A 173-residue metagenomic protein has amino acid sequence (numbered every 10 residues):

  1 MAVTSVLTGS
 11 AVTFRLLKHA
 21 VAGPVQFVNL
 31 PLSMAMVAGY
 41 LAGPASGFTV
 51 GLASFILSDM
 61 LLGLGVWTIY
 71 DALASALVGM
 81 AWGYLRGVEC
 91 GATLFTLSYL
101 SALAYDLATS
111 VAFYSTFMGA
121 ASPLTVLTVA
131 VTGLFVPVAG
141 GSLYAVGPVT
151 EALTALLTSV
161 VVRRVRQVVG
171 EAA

Functional and structural regions predicted by a protein language model:
M1, P44-T49, V88-L94: Membrane-helix interface segments
M1-A38, A45-S46: Hydrophobic transmembrane alpha-helices
V3, L7, P31-L32, M36 (+7 more regions): Alpha-helical transmembrane segments of multi-pass membrane proteins, especially transporters and channels
V6-F14, L30, S54-S58, A121-S122 (+1 more regions): Short amphipathic alpha-helical segments, especially helix-boundary/capping motifs
A11-L16, Y40, P44, F48-G51 (+5 more regions): Transmembrane alpha-helical segments of multi-pass membrane transport proteins and ion-pumping complexes
T13-L30, L52-R86, F113: Interfacial aromatic-anchored transmembrane helix boundaries in multi-pass membrane proteins
V21-V25, L64-I69, Y84, V88-A173: Membrane-embedded alpha-helical hairpins and interfacial helices in multi-pass inner-membrane proteins
L32-Y40, M80, Y84, P123: Short amphipathic alpha-helical patches
